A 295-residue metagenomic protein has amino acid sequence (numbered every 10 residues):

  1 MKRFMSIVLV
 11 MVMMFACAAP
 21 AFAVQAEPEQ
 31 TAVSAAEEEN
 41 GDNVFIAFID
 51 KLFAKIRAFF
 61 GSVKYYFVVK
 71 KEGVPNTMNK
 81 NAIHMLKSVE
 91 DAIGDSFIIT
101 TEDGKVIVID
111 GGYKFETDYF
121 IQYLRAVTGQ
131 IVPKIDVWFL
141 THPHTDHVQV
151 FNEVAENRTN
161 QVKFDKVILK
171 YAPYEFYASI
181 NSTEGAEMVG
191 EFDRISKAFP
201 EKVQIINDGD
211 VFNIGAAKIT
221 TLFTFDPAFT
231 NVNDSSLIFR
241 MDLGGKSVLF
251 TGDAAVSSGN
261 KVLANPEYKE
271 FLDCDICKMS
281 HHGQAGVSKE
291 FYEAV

Functional and structural regions predicted by a protein language model:
M1-F4: Positively charged n-region of N-terminal signal peptides that target proteins for export
V8-A16: Bacterial N-terminal signal peptides
F15-A35: Sec-dependent signal peptide cleavage junction
K55-P133, I205-I276: Core dinuclear metal-dependent hydrolase active-site scaffold
F120-Y123, V150-E156, K261-A264, S288-V295: A short acidic, amphipathic alpha-helical/loop segment
I131, N157-K163, Y268-D273, Y292-V295: Short, conserved loop/helix-junction motifs that constitute active-site signature segments in enzyme catalytic cores
K134-D146, C277-H281: Metallo-beta-lactamase
V137, T145-K197: Active-site HxH/HxHxD metal-binding segment of metal-dependent hydrolases
